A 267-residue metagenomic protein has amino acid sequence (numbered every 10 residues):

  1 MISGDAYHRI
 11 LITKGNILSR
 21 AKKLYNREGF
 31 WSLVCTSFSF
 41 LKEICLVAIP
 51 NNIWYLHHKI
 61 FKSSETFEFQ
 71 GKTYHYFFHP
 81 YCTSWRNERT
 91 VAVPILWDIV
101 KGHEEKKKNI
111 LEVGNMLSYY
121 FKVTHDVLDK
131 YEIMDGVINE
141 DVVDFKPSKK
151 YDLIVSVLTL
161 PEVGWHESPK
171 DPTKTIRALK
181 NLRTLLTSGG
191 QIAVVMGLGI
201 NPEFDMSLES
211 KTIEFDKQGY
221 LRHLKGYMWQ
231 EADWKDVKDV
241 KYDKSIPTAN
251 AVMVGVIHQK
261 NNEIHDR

Functional and structural regions predicted by a protein language model:
E43-H103: Class I SAM-dependent methyltransferase Rossmann-like catalytic core, especially the SAM/SAH-binding loop
F78-W85, P161-K174: Surface-exposed cleft-lining segments at the edges of enzyme active sites
E105-M116: Conserved class I S-adenosyl-L-methionine
Y120-S148, H166, K174-R177: Adenosine-cofactor binding site in Rossmann-like domains, unifying the SAM/SAH pocket of S-adenosylmethionine-dependent
V155-L158: A conserved beta-strand element that flanks and buttresses the S-adenosyl-L-methionine
P172-S188: A short glycine-rich, Lys/Arg-flanked "PGG" loop and its adjoining helix->strand segment in the class I
G189-G197: Conserved beta-strand signature within the Rossmann-like core of class I S-adenosyl-L-methionine
S210-D266: Class I S-adenosyl-L-methionine
